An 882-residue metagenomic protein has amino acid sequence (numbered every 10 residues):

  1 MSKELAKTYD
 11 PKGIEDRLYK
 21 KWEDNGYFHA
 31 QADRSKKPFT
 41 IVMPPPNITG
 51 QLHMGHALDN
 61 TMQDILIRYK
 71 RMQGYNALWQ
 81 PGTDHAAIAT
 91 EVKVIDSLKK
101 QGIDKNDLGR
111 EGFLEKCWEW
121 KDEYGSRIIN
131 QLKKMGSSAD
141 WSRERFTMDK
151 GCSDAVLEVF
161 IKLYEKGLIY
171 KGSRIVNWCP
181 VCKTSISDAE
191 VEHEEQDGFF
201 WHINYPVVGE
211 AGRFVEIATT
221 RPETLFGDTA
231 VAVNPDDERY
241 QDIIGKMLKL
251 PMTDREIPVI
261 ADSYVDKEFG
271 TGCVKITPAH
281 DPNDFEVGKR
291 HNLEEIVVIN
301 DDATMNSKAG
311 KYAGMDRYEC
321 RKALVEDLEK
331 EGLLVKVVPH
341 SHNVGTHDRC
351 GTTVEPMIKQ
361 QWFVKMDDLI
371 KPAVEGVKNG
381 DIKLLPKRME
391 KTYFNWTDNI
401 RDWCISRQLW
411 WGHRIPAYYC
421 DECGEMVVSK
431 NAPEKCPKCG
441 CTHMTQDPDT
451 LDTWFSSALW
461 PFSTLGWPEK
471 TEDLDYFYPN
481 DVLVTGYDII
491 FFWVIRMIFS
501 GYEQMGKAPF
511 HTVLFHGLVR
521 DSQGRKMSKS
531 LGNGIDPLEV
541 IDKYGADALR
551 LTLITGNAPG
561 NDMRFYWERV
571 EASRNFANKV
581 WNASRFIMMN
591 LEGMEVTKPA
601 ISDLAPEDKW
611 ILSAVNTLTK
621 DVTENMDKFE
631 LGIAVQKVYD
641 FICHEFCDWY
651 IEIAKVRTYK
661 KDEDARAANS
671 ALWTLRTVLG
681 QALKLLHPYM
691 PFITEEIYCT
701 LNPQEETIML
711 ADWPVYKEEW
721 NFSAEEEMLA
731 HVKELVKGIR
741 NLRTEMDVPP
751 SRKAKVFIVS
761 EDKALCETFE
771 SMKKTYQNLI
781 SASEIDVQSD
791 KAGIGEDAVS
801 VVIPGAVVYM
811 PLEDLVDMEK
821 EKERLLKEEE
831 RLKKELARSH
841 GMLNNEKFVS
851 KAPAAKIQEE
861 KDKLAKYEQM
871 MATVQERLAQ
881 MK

Functional and structural regions predicted by a protein language model:
M1-M54, A77, V335, D348 (+1 more regions): Non-catalytic terminal extensions that flank enzyme cores
K3, T8, R17, K21-N25 (+10 more regions): Residue patterns forming the tRNA-binding/recognition surfaces of aminoacyl-tRNA synthetases and related DALR
Q31-V94, T147, V156, I217-T219 (+7 more regions): N-terminal catalytic cores of NTP/NDP-binding nucleotidyl/phosphoryl-transfer enzymes
R34-K36, P44-P45, Q80-E91, E144-C152 (+3 more regions): Short, solvent-exposed turn/loop segments enriched in Gly/Ser/Thr/Pro and often Arg
R68-N76, S97-R110, N130, K134-A139 (+18 more regions): Secondary-structure transition/capping motifs at alpha-helix termini and the adjoining loop/turn into the next element
H202, N395-F455, L459, E503-A546 (+2 more regions): Feature 926 captures the class I aminoacyl-tRNA synthetase adenylation module centered on the KMSKS loop
I203-Y205, K246-M252: Short conserved beta-strand and strand-loop elements enriched in small hydrophobics with frequent Asp/Gly
D254-I260, P448-Y478, H644, D648-I651: Active-site-adjacent "gating/activation" loops or surface patches in catalytic cores
